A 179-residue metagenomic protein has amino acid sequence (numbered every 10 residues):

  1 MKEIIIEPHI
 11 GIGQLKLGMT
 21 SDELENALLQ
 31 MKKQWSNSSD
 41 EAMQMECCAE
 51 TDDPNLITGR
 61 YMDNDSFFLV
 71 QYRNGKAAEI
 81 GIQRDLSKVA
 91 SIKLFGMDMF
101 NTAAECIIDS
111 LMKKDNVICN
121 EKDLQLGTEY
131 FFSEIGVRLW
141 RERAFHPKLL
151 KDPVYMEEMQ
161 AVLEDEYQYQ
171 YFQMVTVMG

Functional and structural regions predicted by a protein language model:
M1-D52, E79-G179: Non-cytosolic coordination micro-motifs
E50-R73: Hydrophobic/aromatic-rich structural module bridging two neighboring secondary-structure elements via a short loop
